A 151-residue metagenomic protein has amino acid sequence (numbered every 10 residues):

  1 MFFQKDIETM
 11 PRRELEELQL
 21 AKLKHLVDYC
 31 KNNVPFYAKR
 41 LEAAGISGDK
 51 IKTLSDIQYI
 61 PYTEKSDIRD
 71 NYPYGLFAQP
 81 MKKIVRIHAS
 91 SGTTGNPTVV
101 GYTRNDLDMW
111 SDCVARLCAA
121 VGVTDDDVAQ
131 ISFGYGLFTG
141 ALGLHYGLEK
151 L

Functional and structural regions predicted by a protein language model:
M1-A89, T94-D112, R116-A120, T124-D126: Nucleotide 5′-phosphate-binding alpha/beta core
A119-G147: Conserved AMP-binding loop of ANL adenylate-forming enzymes
